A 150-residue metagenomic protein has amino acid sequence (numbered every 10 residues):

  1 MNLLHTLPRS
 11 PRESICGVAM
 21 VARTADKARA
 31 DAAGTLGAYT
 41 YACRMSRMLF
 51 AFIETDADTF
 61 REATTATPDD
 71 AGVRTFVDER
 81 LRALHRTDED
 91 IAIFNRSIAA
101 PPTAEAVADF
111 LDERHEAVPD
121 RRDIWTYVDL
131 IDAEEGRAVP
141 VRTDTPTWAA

Functional and structural regions predicted by a protein language model:
N2-G37, T87-I93, S97-A150: Polar/charged low-complexity regulatory segments
T35-V77: Amphipathic alpha-helical packing elements
C43-M45, T64, R80, I98 (+2 more regions): Generic alpha-helical secondary structure signal
I53-A57, H85, P102: Short alpha-helix boundary/capping elements
A71-S97: An exposed acidic His-Trp-rich patch
